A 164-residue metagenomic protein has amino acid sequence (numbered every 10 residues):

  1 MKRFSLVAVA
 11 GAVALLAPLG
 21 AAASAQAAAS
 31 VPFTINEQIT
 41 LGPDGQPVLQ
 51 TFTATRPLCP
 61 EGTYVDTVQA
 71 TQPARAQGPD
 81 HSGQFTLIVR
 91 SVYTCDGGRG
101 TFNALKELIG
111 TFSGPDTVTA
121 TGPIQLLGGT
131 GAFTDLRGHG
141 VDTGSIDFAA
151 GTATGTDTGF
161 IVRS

Functional and structural regions predicted by a protein language model:
M1-A27: Secretory targeting and sorting signals
Q26-S164: Beta-strand-enriched cores of mature, soluble protein domains
